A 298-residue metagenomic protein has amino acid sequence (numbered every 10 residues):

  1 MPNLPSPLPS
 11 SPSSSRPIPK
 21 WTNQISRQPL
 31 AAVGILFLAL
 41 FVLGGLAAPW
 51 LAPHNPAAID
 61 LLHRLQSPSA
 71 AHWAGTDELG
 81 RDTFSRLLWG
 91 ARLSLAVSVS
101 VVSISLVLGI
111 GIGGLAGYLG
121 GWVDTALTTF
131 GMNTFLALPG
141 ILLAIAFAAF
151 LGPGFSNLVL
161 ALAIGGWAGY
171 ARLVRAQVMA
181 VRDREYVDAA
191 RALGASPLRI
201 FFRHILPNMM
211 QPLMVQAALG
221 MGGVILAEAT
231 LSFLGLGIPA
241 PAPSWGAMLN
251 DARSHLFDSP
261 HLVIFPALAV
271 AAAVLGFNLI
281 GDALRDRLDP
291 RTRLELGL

Functional and structural regions predicted by a protein language model:
M1-A39, L279-L298: Transmembrane alpha-helical segments of polytopic membrane transport and secretion proteins
N3, L36, L40-L79, G235-P243: Hydrophobic alpha-helical transmembrane segments of membrane transport/permease proteins and related membrane-embedded
V33-A47, S100, I104, L108 (+6 more regions): Lipid-exposed faces of alpha-helical membrane segments in multi-pass integral membrane proteins
W73, D77, T83, V107-G109 (+5 more regions): Generic hydrophobic transmembrane alpha-helix motif, especially the helices
T83-Y118: Transmembrane alpha-helix signature in integral membrane proteins
L136, F147-L151, V178, L226-A269 (+1 more regions): Glycine-rich helix-loop "coupling/hinge" segments at transmembrane-helix boundaries in multipass transporters
F155, V159, G165, Q211-M221 (+1 more regions): C-terminal transmembrane helix and the adjacent membrane-cytosol boundary/short C-terminal tail of inner/organellar
